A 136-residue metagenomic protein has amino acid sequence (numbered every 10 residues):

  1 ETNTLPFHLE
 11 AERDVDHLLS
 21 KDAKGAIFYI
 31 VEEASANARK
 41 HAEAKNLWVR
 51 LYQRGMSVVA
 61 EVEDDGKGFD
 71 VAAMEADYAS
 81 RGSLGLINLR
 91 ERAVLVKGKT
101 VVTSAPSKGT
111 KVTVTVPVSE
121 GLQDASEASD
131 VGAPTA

Functional and structural regions predicted by a protein language model:
E1-A136: Coiled-coil dimerization/phosphotransfer module
